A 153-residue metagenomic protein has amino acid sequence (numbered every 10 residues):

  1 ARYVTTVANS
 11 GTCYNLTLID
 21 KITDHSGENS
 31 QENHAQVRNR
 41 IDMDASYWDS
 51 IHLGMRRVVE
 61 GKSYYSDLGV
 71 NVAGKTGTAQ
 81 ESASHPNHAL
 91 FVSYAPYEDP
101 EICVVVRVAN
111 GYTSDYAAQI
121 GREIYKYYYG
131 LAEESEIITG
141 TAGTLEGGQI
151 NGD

Functional and structural regions predicted by a protein language model:
A1-R40, S46, H52-E136: Active-site beta-strand/loop architecture of penicillin-binding DD-peptidases
I137-D153: Short, highly charged C-terminal tails/helix-capping segments
